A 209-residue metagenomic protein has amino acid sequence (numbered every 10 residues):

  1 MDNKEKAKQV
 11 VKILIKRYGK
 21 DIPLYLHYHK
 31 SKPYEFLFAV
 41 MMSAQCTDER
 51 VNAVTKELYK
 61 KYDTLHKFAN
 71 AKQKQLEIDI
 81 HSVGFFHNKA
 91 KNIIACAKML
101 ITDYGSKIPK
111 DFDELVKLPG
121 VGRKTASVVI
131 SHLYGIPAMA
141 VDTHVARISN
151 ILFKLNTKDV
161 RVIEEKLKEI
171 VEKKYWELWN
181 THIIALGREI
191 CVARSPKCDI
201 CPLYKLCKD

Functional and structural regions predicted by a protein language model:
D2-D209: Catalytic cores of DNA base-excision repair glycosylases
